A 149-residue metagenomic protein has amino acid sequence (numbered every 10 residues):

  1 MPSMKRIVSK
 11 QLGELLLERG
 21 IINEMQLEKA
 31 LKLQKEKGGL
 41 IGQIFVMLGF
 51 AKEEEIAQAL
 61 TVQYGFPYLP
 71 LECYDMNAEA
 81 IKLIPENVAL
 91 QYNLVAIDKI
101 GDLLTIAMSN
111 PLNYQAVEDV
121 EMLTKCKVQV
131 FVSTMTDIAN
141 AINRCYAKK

Functional and structural regions predicted by a protein language model:
M1-V132, T136-N140: Non-catalytic accessory regions
A139-K149: Short, low-order "capping/linker" segments at domain edges
